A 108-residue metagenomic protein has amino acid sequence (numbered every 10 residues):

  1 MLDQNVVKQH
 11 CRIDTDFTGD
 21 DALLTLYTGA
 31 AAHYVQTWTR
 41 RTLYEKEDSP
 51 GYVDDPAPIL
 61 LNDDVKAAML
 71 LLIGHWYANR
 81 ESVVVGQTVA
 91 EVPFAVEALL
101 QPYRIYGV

Functional and structural regions predicted by a protein language model:
M1-V108: Divalent metal-cofactor coordination and adjacent catalytic microenvironments
